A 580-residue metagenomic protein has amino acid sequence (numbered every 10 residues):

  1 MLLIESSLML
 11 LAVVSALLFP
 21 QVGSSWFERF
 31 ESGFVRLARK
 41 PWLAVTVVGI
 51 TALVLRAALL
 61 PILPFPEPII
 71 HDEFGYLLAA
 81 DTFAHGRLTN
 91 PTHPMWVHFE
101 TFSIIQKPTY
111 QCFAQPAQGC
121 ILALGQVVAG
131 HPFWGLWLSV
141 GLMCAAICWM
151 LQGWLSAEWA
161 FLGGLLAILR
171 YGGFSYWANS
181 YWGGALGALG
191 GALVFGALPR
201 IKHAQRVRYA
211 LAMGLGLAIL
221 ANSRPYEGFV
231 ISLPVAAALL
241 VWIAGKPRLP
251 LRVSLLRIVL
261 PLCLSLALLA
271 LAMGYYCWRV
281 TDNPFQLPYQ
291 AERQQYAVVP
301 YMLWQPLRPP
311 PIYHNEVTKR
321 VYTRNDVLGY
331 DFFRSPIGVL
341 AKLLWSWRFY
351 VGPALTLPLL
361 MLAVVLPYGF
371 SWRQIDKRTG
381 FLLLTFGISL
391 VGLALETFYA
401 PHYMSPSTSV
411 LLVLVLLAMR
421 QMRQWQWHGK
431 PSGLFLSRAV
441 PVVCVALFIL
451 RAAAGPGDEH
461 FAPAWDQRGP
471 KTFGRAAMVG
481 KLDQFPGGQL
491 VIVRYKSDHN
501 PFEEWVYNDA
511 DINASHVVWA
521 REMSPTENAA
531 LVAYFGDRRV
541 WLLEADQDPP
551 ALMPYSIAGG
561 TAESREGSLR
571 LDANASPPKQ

Functional and structural regions predicted by a protein language model:
A44-V47, L215, S232, A236 (+5 more regions): Signature aromatic-anchored transmembrane alpha helix within multi-pass, membrane-resident enzymes that catalyze glycan
A52-L53, A160-Y171, G196, M213 (+2 more regions): Short helix- or helix-capping micro-motifs that position conserved polar/aromatic residues at function-defining sites
Y76-L77, W177, G184, S223 (+3 more regions): Hydrophobic/aromatic-rich transmembrane helices and adjacent perimembrane loops
H131-S156, A192-A197: Transmembrane-helix motifs of polytopic, lipid-linked glycan transferases
C144, A238-L240, G245-K246, P336-D376: Hydrophobic, aromatic-rich transmembrane alpha-helices and their immediate juxtamembrane boundary segments
A145-R170, A185-L189, K202-A212, I375-L384: Transmembrane-helix signature of polytopic, membrane-embedded enzymes that assemble or transfer cell-envelope glycans
R200, F229-A270, G274-Y275: Perimembrane helix-loop-helix junctions
W278, N283, Q294-Y296, Q421-A562 (+1 more regions): Catalytic lumenal/periplasmic loop and adjoining terminal transmembrane helix of membrane glycan-assembly enzymes
